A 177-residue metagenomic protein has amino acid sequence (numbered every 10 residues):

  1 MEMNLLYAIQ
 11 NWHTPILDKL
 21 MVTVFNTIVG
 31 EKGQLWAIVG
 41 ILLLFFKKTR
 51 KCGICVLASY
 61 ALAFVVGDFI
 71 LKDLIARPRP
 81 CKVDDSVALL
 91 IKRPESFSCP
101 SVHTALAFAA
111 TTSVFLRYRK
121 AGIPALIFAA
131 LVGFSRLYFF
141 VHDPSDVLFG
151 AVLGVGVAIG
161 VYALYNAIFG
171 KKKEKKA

Functional and structural regions predicted by a protein language model:
M1-F97, A105-L116, K120-V132: Hydrophobic alpha-helical bundle signature of multipass membrane enzymes
A88-A177: Membrane-embedded catalytic cores of phosphoryl/pyrophosphoryl-handling enzymes
